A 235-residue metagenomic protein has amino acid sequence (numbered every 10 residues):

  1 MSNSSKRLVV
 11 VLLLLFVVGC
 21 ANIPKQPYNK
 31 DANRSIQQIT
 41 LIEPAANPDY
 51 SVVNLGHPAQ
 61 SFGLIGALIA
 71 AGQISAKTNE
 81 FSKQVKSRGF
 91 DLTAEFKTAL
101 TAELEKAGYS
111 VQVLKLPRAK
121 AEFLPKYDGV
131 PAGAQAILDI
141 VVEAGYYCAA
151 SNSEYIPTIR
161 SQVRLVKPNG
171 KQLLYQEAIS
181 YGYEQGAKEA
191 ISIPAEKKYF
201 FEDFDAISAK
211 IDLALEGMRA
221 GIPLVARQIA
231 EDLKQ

Functional and structural regions predicted by a protein language model:
M1-V9: Bacterial N-terminal signal peptides that target proteins for export
C20-A107, A230-Q235: A structural "domain/chain start" motif
C20-Q37, A45-Y50, N169-Q235: C-terminal/domain-edge helix-coil "capping" segments
A21-Q26, R118-Q172: Surface-exposed short loop/turn segments
K86-T93, K97, N152-I156, I207 (+1 more regions): Solvent-exposed, acidic/flexible segments
E105-F123: Short beta-strand->alpha-helix linker/helix-N-cap micro-motif that forms a surface specificity/interaction loop
